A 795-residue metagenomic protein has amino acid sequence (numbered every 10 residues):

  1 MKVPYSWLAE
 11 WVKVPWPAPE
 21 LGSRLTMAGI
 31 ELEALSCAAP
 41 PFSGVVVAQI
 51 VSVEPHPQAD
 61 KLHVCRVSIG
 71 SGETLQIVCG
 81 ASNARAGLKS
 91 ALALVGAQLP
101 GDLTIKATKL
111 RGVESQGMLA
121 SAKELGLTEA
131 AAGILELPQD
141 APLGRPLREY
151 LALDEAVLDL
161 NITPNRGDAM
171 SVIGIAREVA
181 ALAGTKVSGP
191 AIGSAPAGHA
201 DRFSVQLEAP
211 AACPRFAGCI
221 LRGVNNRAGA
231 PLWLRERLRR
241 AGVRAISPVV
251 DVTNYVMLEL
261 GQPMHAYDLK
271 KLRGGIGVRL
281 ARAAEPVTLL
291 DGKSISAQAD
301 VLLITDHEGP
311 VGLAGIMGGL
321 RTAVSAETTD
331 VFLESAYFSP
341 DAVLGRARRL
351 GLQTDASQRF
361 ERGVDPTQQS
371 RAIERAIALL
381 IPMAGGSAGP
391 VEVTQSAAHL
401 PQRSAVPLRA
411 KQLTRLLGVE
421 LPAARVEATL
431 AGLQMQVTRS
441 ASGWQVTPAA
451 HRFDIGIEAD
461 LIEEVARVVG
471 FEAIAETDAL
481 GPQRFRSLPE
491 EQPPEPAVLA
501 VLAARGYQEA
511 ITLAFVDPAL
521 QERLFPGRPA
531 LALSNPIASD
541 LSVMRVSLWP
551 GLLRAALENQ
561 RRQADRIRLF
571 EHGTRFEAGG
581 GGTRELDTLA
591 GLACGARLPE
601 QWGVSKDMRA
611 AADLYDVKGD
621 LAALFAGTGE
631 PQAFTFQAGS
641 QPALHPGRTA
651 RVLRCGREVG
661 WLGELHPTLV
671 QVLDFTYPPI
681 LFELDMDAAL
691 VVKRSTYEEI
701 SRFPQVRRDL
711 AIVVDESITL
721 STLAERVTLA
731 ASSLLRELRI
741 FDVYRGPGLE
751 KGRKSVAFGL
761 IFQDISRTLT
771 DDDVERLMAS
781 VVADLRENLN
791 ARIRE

Functional and structural regions predicted by a protein language model:
M1-H199, F332, G351, D355 (+4 more regions): Phosphate-backbone binding interfaces of nucleic-acid-interacting proteins
K2, P19, G432-M435, Q445 (+4 more regions): A carboxyl-terminal module marker
P4-Y5, S23, A183, S188-E285: Glycine/proline-enriched, intrinsically flexible loops and inter-domain linkers
Q49-Q76, R235-E236, T253-R321: Conserved mixed alpha/beta core segments that line enzyme active sites in large multi-domain catalysts
T108, G277-M317, R321-V324, G481-E585 (+5 more regions): Class II aminoacyl-tRNA synthetase-like tRNA-binding/catalytic domains
R111-G126, A131-E136, P146-A152, A156 (+5 more regions): Mobile "lid/hinge" segments at catalytic clefts and subdomain interfaces of large enzymes
V179, A183-E208, A384-L413, V419-E420 (+1 more regions): Terminal amphipathic helices with adjacent charged low-complexity linkers/tails
V406-R566, R708, I761-I765, L769 (+1 more regions): Extended, well-folded interaction surfaces typified by the phenylalanyl-tRNA synthetase beta subunit core
